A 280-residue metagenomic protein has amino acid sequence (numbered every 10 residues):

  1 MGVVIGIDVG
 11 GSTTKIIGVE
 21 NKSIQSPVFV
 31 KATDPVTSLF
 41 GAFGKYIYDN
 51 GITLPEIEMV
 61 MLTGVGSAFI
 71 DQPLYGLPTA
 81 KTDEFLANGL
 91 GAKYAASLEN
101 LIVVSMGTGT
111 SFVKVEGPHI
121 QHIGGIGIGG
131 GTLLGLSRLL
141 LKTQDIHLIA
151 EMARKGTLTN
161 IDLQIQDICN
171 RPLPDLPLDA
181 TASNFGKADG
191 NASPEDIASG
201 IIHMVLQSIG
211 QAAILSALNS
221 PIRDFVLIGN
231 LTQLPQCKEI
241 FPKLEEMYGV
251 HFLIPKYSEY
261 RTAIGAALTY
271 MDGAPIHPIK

Functional and structural regions predicted by a protein language model:
V3-G41, I120: Short glycine-rich, Thr/Ser-proximal phosphate-binding strand/loop in the N-terminal lobe of ATP-dependent enzymes
F29-A32, Y48-E84, I120-H122: Short beta-strand-loop/turn "lid" adjacent to the catalytic site in phosphate-handling enzymes
F43-E58, A212-D224: Phosphate/pyrophosphate-binding loops at sites that engage ATP/ADP/AMP, CoA/4′-phosphopantetheine, polyphosphate
L62-A68, L215-L244, S258-E259: Glycine-rich phosphate-binding loops at beta-strand->alpha-helix junctions
I70-V104, G109-H119, I264-Y270: Conserved phosphate-binding catalytic cores of ATP/NTP-utilizing and phosphoryl-transfer enzymes
L90-A95, L133-S137, V250-K280: Glycine-rich phosphate-binding/hydrolytic loop that grips phosphoryl groups
P118-L173: Glycine-rich phosphate-binding loop plus the immediately following alpha-helix
P174-D224, L234, E259: Adenine-nucleotide phosphate-binding core of ATP-dependent small-molecule kinases
